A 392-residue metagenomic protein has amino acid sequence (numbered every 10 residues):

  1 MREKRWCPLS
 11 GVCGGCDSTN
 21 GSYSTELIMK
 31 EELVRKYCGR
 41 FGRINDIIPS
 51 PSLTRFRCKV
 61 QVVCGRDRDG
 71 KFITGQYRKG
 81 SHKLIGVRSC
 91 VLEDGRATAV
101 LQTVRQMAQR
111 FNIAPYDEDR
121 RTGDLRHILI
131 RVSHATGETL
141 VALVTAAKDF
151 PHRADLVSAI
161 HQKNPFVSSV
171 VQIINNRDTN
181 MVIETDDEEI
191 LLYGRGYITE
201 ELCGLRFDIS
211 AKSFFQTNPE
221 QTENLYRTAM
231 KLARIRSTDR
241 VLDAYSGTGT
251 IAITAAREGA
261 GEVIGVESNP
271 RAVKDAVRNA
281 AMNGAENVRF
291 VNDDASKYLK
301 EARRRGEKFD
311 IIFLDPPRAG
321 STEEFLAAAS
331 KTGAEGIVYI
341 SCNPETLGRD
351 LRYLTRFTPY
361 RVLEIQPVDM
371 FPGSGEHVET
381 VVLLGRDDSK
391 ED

Functional and structural regions predicted by a protein language model:
M1-C7, D392: N-terminal hydrophobic or amphipathic helices/low-complexity stretches enriched in small/hydrophobic/Pro/Gly
R5-S22: Local cysteine-cluster metal-coordination motifs and their immediate loop/turn environment, predominantly Fe-S cluster
D17-D117, R121, I130, H134-A135 (+1 more regions): Extended interfacial segments that mediate partner engagement and assembly in macromolecular machines
P51-R57, L125, L242, T248: Feature of Fe-S/electron-transfer and energy-metabolism proteins that preferentially highlights extended coupling
C58, G137-T139, T238-D239: Nucleotide donor/acceptor-binding cores
G75-R78, A142-V144, A276: Short, acidic/hydrophobic/Gly-rich beta-strand patch recurrent on exposed beta strands that often constitutes part
I130, G137-A146, R206-S210: Short, aliphatic-rich beta-strand segments
H152-D392: Rossmann-like S-adenosyl-L-methionine
